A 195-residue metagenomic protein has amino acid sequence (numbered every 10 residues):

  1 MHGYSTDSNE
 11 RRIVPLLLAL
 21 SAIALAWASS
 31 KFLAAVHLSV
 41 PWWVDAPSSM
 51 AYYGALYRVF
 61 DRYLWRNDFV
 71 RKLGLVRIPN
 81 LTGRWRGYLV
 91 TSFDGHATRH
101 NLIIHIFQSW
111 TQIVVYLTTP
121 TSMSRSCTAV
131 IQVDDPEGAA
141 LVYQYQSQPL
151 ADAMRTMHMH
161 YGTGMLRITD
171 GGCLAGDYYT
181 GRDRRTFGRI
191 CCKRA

Functional and structural regions predicted by a protein language model:
M1-N80, T91-S92, A195: Amphipathic/hydrophobic helical signal segments and adjacent flexible N-terminal regions that mediate secretion
H2-S8, F69-A195: Central antiparallel beta-sheet cores of small beta-barrel/beta-sandwich binding domains
